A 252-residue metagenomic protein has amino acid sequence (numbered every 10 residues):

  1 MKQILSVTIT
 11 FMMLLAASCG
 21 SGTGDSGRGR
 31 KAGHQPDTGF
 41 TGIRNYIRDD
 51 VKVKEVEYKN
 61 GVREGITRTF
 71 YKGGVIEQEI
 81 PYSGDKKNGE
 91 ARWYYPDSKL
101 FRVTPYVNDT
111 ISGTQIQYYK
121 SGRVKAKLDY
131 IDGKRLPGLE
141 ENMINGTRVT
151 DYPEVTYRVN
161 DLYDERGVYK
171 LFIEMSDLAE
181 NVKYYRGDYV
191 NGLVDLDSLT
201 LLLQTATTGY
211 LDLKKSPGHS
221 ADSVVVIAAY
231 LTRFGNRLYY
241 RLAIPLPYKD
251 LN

Functional and structural regions predicted by a protein language model:
M1-A17: Sec-dependent bacterial lipoprotein signal peptides
S18-N252: Glycine/tyrosine- and acidic-biased, solvent-exposed loop/turn segments at the edges of beta-strands
